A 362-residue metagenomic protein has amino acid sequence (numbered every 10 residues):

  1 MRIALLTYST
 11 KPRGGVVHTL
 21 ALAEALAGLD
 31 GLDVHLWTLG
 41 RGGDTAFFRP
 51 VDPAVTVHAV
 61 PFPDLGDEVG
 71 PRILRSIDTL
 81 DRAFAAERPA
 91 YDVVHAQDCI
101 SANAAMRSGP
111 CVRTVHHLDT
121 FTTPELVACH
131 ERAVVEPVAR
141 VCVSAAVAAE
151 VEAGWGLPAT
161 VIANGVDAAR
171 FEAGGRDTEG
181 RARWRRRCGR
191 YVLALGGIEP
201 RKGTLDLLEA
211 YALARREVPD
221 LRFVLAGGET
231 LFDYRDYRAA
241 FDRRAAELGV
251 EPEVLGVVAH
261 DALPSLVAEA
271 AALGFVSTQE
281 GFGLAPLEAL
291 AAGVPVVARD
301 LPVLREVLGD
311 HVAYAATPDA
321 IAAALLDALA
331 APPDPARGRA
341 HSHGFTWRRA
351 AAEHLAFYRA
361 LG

Functional and structural regions predicted by a protein language model:
A4, V141, R185-K202, L208-Y211 (+1 more regions): Conserved donor-binding/catalytic core segment of Leloir-type glycosyltransferases
L5-R13, G28-R75: N-terminal strand-loop element at the rim of the active site of nucleotide-sugar-dependent glycosyltransferases
V17-A21, E199-L213, D236: A conserved mid-protein helix/loop that constitutes part of the nucleotide-sugar donor-binding site
A146, G165: Carbohydrate-associated surface elements
G227, R238-D261: Nucleotide-activated donor-binding/catalytic signature segment of Leloir-type glycosyltransferases, i.e., the conserved
T278: Aromatic "clamp/platform" in nucleotide-sugar-dependent glycosyltransferases that forms part of the donor/acceptor
P286, A291, P295-A298: Short hydrophobic beta-strand element within catalytic cores of glycosyltransferases and related nucleotide-activated
R305-D327: Change "using UDP/GDP/dTDP sugars" to "using nucleotide sugars
